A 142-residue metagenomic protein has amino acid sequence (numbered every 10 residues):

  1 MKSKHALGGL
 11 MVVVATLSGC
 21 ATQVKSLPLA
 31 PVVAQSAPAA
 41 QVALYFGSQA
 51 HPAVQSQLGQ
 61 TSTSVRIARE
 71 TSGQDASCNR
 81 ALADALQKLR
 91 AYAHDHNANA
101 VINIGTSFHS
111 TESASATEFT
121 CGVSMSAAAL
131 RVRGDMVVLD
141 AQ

Functional and structural regions predicted by a protein language model:
M1-G9: Bacterial N-terminal signal peptides that target proteins for export
T16-G19: C-terminal motif of bacterial Sec signal peptides marking the signal peptidase cleavage site
A21-Q23: Bacterial signal peptide processing site
L29-H51: Post-signal peptide N-terminal segment of mature Sec-exported envelope proteins
Q49-Q55, Y92-V101, L139-Q142: A short, structured loop/turn motif at beta-sheet edges
T61-E112: Short, well-ordered alpha-helical segments
E112-S124: Charged, often glycine-rich, active-site loop that binds/positions anionic groups
S124-Q142: C-terminal edge-of-domain segments
